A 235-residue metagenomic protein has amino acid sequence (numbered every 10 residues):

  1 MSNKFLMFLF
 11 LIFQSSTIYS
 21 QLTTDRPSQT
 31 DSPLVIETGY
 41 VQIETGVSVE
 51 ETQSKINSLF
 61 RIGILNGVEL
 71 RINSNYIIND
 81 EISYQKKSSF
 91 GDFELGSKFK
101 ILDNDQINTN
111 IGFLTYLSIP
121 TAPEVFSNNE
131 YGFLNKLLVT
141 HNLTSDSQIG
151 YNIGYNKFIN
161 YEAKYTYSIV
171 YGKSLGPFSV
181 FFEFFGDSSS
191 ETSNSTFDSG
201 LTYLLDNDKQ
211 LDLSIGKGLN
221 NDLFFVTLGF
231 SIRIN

Functional and structural regions predicted by a protein language model:
M1-L6: Bacterial N-terminal signal peptides that target proteins for export
M7-L11: Hydrophobic helical h-region of N-terminal Sec-dependent signal peptides in bacterial secretory/periplasmic proteins
S15-T17: N-terminal signal peptide c-region/cleavage motif recognized by signal peptidases
Y19-N235: Transmembrane beta-barrel domains of Gram-negative outer membranes and organellar outer membranes
